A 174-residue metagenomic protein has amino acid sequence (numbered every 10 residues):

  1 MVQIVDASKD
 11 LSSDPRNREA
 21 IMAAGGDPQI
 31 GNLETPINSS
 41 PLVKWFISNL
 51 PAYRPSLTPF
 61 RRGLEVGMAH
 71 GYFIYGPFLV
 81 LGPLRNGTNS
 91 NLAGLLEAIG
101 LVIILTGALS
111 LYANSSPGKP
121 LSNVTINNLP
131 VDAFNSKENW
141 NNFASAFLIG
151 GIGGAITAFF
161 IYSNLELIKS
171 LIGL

Functional and structural regions predicted by a protein language model:
V2-R62, A69-S145, T157-L174: Juxtamembrane/disordered regions of integral membrane proteins
G154: C-terminal interaction modules of eukaryotic adaptor/scaffold proteins
